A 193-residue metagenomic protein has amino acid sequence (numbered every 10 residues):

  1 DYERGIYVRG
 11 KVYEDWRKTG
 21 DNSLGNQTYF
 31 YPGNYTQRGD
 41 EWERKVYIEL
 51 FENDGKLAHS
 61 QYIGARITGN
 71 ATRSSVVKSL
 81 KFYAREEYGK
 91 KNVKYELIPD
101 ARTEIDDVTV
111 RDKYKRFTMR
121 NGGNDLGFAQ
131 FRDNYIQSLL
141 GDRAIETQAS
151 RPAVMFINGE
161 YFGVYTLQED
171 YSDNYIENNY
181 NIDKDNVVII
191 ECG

Functional and structural regions predicted by a protein language model:
D1-G193: Phosphate/dinucleotide-binding and metal-coordinating scaffold of catalytic cores in nucleotide-dependent enzymes
